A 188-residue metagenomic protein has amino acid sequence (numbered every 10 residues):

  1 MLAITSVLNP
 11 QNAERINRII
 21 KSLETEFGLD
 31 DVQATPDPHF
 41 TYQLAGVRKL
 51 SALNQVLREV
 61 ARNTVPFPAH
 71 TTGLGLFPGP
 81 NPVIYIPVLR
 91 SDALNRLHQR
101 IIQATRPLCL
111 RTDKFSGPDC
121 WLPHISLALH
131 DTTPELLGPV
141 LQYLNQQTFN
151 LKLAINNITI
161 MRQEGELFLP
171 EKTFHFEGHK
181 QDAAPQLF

Functional and structural regions predicted by a protein language model:
M1-H70, S91-L151, L169-F188: Basic, often amphipathic N-terminal segments
A3, V83, N157: Short hydrophobic/aromatic beta-strand or adjacent loop that forms the aromatic wall/cage of a ligand/substrate-binding
F77-V83: Short, basic/glycine-rich phosphate-binding loops at helix/coil junctions that contact nucleotide phosphates
P82, T133, E166: Surface-exposed, flexible loop/turn segments at secondary-structure boundaries
I84-R90: Short histidine-centered catalytic/ligand-binding loop motif
A154-R162, K172: Low-complexity, intrinsically disordered Gly/Pro/Thr-rich segments
